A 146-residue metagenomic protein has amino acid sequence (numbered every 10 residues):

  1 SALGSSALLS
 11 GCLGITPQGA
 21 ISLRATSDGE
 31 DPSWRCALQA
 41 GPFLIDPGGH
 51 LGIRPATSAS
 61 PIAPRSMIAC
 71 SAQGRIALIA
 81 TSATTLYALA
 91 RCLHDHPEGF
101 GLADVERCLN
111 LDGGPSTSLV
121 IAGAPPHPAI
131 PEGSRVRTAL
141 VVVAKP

Functional and structural regions predicted by a protein language model:
S1-P146: Gly/Ser/Thr/Pro-rich low-complexity, intrinsically disordered segments
